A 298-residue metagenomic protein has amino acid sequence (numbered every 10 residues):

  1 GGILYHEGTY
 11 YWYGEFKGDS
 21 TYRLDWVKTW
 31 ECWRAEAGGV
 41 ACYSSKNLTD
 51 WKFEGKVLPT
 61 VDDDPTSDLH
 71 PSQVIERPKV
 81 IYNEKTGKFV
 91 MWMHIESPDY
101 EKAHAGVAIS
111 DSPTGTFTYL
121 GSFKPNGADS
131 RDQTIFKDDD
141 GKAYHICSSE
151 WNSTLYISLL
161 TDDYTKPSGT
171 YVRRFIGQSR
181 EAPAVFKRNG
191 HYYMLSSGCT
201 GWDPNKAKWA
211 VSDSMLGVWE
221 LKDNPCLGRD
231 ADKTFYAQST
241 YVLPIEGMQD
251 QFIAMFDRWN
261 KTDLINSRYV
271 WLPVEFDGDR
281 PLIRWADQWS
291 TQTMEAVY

Functional and structural regions predicted by a protein language model:
G1-Y298: Carbohydrate-active catalytic/glycan-binding domains of CAZyme proteins, especially the secreted or lumenal ectodomains
